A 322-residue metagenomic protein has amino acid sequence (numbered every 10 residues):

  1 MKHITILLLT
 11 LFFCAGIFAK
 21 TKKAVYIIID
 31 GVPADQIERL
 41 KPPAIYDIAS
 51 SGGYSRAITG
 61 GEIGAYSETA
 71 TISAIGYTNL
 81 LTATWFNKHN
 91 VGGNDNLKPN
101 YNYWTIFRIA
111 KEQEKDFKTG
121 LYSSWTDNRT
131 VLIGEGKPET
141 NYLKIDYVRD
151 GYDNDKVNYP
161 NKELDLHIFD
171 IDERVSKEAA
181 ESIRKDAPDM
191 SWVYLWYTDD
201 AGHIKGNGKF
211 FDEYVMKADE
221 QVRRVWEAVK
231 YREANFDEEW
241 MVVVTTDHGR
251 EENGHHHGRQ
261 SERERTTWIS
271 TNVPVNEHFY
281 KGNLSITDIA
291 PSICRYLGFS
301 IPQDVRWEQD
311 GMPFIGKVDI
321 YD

Functional and structural regions predicted by a protein language model:
M1-K22: Bacterial Sec-dependent N-terminal signal peptides
F18-V25, I29-A49, G298, P302 (+1 more regions): …; additionally, a secondary subgroup of soluble metalloenzymes is captured
K20, A34-E114: Active-site nucleophile/metal-coordination loop of metallo-enzymes that catalyze phosphate/sulfate and related
K20, N96-Y103, D212-M216, N276-L297 (+1 more regions): A short beta-strand-to-alpha-helix junction
Y26, A44-I45, K217-G258, I293: Metal-dependent active-site segment of extracytoplasmic phospho-/sulfohydrolases and closely related
G76-Y77, L81-T84, G258-S300: Substrate-binding rim/cap in mid-to-C-terminal beta-strand-loop elements of soluble/periplasmic
N87-E163: Catalytic-site neighborhoods of secreted/periplasmic enzymes that process anionic sulfate/phosphate groups
G134-K137, D150-G151, K177-R224: Active-site His/acidic residue clusters
